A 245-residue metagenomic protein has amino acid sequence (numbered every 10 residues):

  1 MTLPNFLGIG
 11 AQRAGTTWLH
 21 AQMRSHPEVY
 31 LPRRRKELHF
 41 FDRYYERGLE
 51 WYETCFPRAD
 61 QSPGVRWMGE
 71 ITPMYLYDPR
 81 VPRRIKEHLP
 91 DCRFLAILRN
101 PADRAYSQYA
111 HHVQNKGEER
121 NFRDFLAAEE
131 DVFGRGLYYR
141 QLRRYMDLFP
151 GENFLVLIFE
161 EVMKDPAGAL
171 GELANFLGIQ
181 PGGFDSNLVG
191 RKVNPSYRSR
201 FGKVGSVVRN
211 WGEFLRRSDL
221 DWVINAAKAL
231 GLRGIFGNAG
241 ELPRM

Functional and structural regions predicted by a protein language model:
M1-M245: Anion-recognition interface
